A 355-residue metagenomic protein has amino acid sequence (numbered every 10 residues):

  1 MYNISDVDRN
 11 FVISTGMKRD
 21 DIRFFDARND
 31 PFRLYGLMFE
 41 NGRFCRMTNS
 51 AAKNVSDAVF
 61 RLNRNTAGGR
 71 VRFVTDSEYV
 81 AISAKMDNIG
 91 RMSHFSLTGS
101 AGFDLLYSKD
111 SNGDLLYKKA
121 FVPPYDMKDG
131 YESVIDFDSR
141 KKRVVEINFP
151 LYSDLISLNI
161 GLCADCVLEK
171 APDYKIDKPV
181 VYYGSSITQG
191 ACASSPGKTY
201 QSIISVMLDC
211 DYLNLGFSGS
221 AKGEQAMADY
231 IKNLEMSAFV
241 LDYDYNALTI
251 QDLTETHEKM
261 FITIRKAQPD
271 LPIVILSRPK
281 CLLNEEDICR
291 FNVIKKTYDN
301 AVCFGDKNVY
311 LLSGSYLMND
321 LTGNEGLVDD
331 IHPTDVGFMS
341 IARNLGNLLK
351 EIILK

Functional and structural regions predicted by a protein language model:
M1-P179, G346, K350-K355: N-terminal secretory targeting modules
F137-S139, V145-A221, Q225-E235: Serine-esterase "nucleophile elbow" of acetyl-processing enzymes
E146-N148, V240-D242, V274: Structural motif
G184, L215-S218, D242-Y245, L276-P279 (+1 more regions): Active-site-proximal beta-strand/loop segments in catalytic clefts of secreted hydrolases
Y200, T256-M260, R290-T297: A general structural detector for well-ordered alpha-helical segments in enzyme core domains, enriched
I204, A221-K259, T263-A267, R278-L283: Oxyanion-hole/transition-state-stabilizing segment in secreted/luminal serine hydrolases and related acyltransferases
Q268-I273: A short helix->loop->beta-strand "cap" motif at the edges of active sites that frequently abuts
L283-K355: Catalytic His-Asp segment of secreted/periplasmic serine-dependent ester chemistry enzymes
